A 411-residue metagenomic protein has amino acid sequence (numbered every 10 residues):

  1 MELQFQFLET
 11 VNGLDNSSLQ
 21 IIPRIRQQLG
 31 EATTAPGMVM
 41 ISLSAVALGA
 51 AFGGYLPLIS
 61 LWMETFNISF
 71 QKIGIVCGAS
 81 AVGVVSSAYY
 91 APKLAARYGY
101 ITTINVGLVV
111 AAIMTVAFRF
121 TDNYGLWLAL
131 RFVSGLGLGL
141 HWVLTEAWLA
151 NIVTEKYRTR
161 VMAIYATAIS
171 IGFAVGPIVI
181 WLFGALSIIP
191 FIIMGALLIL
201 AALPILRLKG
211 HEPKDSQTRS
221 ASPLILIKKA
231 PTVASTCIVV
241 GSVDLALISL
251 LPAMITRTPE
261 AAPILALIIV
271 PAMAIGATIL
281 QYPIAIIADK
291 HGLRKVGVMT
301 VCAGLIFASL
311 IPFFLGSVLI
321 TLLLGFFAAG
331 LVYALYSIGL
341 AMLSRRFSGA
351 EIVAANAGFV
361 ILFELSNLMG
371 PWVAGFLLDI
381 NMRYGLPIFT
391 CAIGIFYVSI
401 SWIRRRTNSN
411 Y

Functional and structural regions predicted by a protein language model:
A32-A81, D244-I255: Helix-loop boundary and gating motifs at the non-cytosolic
S87-G99, G184, L280-G292, L378-D379: Helix-to-loop junctions at the C-terminal end of transmembrane segments in multipass secondary transporters
T102-V116, K295-S309, C391: Structural signature of the two symmetry-related core transmembrane helices
G125-V133, L319-F327: Paired small-residue
F132-T167: Cytoplasmic helix-loop-helix junction between adjacent transmembrane helices in 12-TM secondary transporters
L140-V153, Y333-F347: Intracellular juxtamembrane helix-capping segments at the cytosolic ends of symmetry-related transmembrane helices
F191-L206, P387-W402: Symmetry-related core transmembrane helices of the 12-TM Major Facilitator Superfamily/SLC fold
A350-D379: A late C-terminal transmembrane helix in Major Facilitator Superfamily
